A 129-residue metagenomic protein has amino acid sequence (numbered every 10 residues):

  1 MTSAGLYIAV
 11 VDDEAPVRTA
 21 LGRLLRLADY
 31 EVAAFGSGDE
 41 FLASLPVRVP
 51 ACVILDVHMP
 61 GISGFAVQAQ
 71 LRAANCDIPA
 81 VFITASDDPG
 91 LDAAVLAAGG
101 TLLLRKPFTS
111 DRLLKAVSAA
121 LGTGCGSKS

Functional and structural regions predicted by a protein language model:
A15-A33, A98: Two-component/phosphorelay signaling modules centered on CheY-like receiver
G36-S37, I62-A66: Acidic catalytic/metal-coordinating carboxylates
R48-I54: Active-site beta3 strand of CheY-like receiver
M59: Receiver (REC) domain active-site loop signature in two-component systems and cognate sites in sensor histidine kinases
A66, D87-L102: Alpha4 helix (beta4-alpha4-beta5 surface) of REC/receiver domains from two-component response regulators
G90, F108-S118, C125: C-terminal output helix
